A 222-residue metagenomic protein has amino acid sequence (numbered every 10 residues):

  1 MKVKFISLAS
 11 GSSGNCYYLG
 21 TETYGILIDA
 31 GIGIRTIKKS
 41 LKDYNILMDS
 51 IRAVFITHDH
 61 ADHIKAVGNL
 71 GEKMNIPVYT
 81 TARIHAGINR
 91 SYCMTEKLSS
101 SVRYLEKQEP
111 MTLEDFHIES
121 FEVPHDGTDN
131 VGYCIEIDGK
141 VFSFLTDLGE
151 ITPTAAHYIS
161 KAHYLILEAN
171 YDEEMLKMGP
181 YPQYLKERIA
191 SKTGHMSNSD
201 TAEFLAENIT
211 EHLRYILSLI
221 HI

Functional and structural regions predicted by a protein language model:
M1-Y44, D129-D147, Y164: Conserved beta-strand hairpin/beta-sheet module of binuclear metal-dependent hydrolase folds, prominently
I6-C16, D59-H63, V67, V78 (+1 more regions): Structured catalytic core of nucleotide-sugar glycosyltransferases
Y24-A30, Q183-D200: Acidic/glycine-enriched edge-of-secondary-structure segments
I34-T81: Active-site metal-binding motif and surrounding structural segment of the metallo-beta-lactamase
I56, H195-N198, F204-I216: Terminal, non-globular segments
A82-G132, E136-G139: Metallo-beta-lactamase
F116-T193: Active-site-proximal loop/helix segment associated with metal-binding centers of metalloenzymes
H221-I222: Conserved small/polar residues in nucleotide/adenosyl-binding loops
